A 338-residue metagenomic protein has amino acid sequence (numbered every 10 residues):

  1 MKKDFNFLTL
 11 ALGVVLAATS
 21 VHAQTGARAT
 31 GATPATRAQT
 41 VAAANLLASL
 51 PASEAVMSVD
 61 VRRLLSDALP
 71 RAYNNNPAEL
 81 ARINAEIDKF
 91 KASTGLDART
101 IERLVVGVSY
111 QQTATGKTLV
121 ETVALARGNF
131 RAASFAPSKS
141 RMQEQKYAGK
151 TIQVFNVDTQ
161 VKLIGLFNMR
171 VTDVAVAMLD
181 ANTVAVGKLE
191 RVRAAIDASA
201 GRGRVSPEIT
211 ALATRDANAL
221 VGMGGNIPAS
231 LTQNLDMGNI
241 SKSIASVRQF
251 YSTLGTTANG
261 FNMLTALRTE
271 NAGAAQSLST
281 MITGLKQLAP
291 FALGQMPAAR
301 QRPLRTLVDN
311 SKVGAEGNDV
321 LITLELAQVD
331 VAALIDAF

Functional and structural regions predicted by a protein language model:
M1-L10: Bacterial N-terminal signal peptides that target proteins for export
T9-T19: Bacterial N-terminal signal peptides
Q24-L166, R170, A213-S243, L278-N310 (+1 more regions): Structural boundary/hinge residues at secondary-structure and domain interfaces
A52, L119-E121, G149-K150, A177-V184 (+1 more regions): Short, solvent-exposed coil/turn segments at beta-strand boundaries
M57, T122-A126, R248-L254, N259-L267 (+2 more regions): One face of beta-strands
M142-K146, A175-A177, L254, D309-A315: Short, exposed beta-strand/loop patches in secreted or surface proteins that constitute
N168-Q233: A conserved glycine-rich beta-strand in the N-terminal activation segment of trypsin-fold
A229, N239, Y251-G273, S277-A289: Small-residue helix/turn framework positions
